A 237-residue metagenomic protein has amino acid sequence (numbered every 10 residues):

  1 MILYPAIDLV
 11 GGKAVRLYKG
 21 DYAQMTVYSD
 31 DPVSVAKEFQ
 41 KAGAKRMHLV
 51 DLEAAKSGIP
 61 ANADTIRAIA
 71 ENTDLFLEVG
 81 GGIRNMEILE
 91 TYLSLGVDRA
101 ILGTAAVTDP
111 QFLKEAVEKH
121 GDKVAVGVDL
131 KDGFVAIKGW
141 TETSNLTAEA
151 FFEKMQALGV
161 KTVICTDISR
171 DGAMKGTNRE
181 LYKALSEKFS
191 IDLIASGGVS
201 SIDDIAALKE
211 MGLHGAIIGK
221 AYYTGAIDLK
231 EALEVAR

Functional and structural regions predicted by a protein language model:
D8, F39, M47, Y92 (+4 more regions): Conserved, mostly hydrophobic/aromatic
K19-A23, D98-D171: Conserved anion-binding
R46-N62, T104, C165-K175: Glycine-rich, proline-tolerant flexible connector loops at the mouths of alpha/beta enzymes
H48-D51, E78, I101-L102, A125 (+2 more regions): Conserved beta-strand positions in the central sheet of alpha/beta enzyme cores
E53, A61-V117: Glycine/small-residue-rich loop that forms an oxyanion/phosphate-binding "nest" at active or ligand-binding sites
P60-R67, T141-A150, K175-K183: Charged helix-capping and loop-helix junction motifs
T73, L77-G96, E180-G215: Catalytic cores of alpha/beta
S94-F112, G198-S201, M211-L229: Glycine-rich phosphate-binding active-site loops on the catalytic face of alpha/beta enzymes
